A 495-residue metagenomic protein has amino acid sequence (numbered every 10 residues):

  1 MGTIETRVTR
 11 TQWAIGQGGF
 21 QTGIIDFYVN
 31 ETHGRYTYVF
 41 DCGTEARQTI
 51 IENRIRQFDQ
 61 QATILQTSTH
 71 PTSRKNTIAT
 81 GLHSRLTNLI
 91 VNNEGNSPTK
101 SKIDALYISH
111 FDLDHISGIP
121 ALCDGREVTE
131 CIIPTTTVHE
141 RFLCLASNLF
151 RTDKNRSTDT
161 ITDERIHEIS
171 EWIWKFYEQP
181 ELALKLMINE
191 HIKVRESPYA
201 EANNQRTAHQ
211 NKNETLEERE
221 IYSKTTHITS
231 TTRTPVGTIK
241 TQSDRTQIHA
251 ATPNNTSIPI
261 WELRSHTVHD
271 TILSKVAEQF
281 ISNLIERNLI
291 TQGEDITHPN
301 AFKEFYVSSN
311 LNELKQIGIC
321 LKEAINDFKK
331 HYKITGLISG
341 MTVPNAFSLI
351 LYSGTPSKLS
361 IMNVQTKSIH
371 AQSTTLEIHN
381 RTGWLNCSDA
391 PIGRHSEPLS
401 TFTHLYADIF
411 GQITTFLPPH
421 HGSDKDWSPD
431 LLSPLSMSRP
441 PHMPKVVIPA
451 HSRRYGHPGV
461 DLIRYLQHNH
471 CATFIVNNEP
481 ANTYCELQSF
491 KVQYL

Functional and structural regions predicted by a protein language model:
M1-S101, M187-T415, Q488-L495: Core dinuclear metal-dependent hydrolase active-site scaffold
A14, H110, C131, D389 (+1 more regions): Divalent metal-coordination and catalytic microenvironments
D26-V29, P120-E130, A146-N155, T403-G411 (+2 more regions): Short, surface-exposed basic-aromatic patches at helix termini and helix-loop junctions that form
G43-E45, D112-D114, T136-V138, A200 (+3 more regions): Catalytic metal-binding/acid-base residues of hydrolase active sites
T77, I392-E397, G411-W427, K445-V447 (+1 more regions): Acidic, metal/cofactor-coordinating or nucleic-acid-engaging core segments within structured domains
I103-D114, F416-H420: Metallo-beta-lactamase
H115-P180, R264, H269, M443-V446: Active-site HxH/HxHxD metal-binding segment of metal-dependent hydrolases
K425-L435, R439-P440, P444-L495: C-terminal regions of proteins
